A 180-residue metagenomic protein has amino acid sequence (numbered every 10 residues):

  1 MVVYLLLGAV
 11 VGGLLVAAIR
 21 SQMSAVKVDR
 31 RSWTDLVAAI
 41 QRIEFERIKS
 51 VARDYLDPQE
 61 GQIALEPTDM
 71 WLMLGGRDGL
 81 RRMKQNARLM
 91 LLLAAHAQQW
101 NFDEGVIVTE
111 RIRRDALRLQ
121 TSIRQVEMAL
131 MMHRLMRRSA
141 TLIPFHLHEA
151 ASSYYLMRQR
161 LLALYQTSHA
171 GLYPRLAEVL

Functional and structural regions predicted by a protein language model:
M1-T34: N-terminal signal-anchor transmembrane alpha helix of single-pass membrane proteins, serving as the membrane-anchoring
R20, K27-R31, R42, R47 (+10 more regions): Arginine residue identity/basic-tract feature
V26-L36, Q62-I63, L156-Y165: Short secondary-structure boundary segments
R30-F102: Membrane-proximal, non-transmembrane interface segments of integral membrane proteins
A95-L180: Cytosol-/stroma-facing membrane-proximal "stalk/adaptor" domains immediately downstream of transmembrane anchors
